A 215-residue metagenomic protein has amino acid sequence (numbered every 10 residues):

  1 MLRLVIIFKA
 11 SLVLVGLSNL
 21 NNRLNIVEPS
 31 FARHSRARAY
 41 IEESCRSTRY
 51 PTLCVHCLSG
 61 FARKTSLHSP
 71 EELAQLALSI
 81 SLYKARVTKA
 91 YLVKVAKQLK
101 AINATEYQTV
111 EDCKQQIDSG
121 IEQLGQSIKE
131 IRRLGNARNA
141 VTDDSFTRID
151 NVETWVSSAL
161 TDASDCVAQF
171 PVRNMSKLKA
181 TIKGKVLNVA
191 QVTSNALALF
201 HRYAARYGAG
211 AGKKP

Functional and structural regions predicted by a protein language model:
M1-S35, P215: Terminal membrane/secretory targeting segments in land-plant proteins
I26-P215: Folded extracytoplasmic luminal domains of secretory or organellar precursors
